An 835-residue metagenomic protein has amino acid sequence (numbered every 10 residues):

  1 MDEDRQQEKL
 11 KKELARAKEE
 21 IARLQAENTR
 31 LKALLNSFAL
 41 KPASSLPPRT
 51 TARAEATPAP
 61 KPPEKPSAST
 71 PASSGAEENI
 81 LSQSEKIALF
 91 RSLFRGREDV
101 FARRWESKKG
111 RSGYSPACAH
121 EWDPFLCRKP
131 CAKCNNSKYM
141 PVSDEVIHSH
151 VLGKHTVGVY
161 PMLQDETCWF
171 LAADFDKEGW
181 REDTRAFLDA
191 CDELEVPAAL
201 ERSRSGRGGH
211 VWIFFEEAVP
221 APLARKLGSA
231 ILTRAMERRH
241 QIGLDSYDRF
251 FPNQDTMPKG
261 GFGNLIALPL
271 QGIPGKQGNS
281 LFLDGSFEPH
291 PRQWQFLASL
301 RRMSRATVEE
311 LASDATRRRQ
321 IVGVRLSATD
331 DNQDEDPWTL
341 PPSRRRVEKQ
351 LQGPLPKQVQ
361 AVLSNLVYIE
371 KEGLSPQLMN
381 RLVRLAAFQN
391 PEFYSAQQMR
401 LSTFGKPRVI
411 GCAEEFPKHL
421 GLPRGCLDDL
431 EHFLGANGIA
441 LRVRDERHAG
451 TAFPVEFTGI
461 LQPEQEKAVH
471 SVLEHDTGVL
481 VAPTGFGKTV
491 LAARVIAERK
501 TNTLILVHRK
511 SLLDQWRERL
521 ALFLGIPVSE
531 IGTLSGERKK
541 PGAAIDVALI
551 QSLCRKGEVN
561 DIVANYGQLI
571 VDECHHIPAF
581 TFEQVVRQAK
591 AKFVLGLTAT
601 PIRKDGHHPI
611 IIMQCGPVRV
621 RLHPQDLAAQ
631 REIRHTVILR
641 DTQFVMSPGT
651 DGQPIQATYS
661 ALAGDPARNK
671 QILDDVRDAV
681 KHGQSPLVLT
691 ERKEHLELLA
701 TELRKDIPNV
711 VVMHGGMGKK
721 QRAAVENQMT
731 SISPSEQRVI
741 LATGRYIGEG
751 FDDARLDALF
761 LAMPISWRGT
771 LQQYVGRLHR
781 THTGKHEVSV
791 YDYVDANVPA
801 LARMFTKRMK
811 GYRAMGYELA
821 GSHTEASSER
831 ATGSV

Functional and structural regions predicted by a protein language model:
E77-R207, F214-A230, E237: Signature for HUH/AEP ssDNA processing cores
T156-L188, E216-T339: DNA replication initiation modules
L232, K510-E537, R704-I707: Conserved helix-turn-beta segment of the N-terminal RecA-like "Helicase ATP-binding" lobe in SF1/SF2 helicases
D514, E530-G542, E558, L687 (+2 more regions): Conserved helicase ATPase core of P-loop NTP-dependent helicases/translocases
G567-Q568, H575-I638, Y812: Post-DEXD/H (motif II) to motif III coupling segment of the RecA-like Helicase ATP-binding lobe
I610-V637, Q643-T650, G769-V835: A conserved SF2-helicase RecA2
T650-E691, E697-E702: Conserved interdomain hinge at the start of the Helicase C-terminal
G715-A814: Conserved RecA-like P-loop NTPase helicase motor core
